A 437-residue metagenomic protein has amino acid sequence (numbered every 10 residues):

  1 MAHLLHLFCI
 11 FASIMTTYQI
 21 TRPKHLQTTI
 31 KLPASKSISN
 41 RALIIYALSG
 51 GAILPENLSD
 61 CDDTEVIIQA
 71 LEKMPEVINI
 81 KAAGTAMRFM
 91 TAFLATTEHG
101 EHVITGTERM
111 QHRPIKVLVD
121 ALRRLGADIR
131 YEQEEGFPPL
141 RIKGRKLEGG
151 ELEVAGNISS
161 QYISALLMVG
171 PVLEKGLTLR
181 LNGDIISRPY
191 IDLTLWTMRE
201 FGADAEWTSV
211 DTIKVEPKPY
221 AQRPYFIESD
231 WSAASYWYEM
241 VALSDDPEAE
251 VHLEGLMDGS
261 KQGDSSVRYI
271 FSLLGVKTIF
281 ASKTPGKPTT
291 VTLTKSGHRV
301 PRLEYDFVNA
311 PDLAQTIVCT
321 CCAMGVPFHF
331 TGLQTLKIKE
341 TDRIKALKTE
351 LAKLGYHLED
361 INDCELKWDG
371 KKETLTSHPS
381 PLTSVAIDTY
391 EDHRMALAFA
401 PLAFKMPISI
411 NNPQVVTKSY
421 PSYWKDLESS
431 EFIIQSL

Functional and structural regions predicted by a protein language model:
L4-L7: Short hydrophobic targeting helices and cationic amphipathic motifs that mediate membrane/organellar targeting
I10-L437: Short, structured segments at the rim of ligand-binding sites
